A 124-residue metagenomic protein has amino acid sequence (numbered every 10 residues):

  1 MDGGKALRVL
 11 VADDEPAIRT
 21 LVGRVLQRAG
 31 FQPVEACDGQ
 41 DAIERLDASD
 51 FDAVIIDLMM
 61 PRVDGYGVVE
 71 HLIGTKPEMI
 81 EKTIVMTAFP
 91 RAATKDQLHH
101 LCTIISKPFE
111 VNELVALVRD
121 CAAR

Functional and structural regions predicted by a protein language model:
M1-R8, N112-R124: Non-catalytic signal-transmission and effector/linker regions of two-component phosphorelay proteins
T20-R28: Charged docking surfaces used in two-component/phosphorelay signaling
E35-A53: Acidic, metal-coordinating helix/loop segments flanking the phosphotransfer/catalytic sites of two-component signaling
D38-D41, D64-E70: Acidic catalytic/metal-coordinating carboxylates
D57: Active-site residues of response regulator receiver
M60: Receiver (REC) domain active-site loop signature in two-component systems and cognate sites in sensor histidine kinases
M86-T87: Hydrophobic/aromatic residues positioned on beta-strands within the core alpha/beta folds
K107: A Lys-centered signature of the CheY-like receiver
